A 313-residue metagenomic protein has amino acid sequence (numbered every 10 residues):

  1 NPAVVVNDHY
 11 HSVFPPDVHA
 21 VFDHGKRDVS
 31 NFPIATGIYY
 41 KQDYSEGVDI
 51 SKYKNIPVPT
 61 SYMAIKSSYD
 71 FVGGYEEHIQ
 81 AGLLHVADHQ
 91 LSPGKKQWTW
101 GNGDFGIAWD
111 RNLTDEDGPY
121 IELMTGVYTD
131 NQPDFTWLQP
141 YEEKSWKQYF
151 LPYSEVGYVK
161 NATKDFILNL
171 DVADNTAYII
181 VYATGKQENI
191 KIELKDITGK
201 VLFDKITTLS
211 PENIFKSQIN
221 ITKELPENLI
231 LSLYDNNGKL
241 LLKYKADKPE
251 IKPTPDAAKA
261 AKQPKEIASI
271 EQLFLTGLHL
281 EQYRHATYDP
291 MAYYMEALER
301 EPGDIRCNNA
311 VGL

Functional and structural regions predicted by a protein language model:
P2-E143, L151: A contiguous, surface-exposed recognition patch within enzymatic or periplasmic domains that forms
E142-E155, D235: Short, hydrophobic/aromatic-enriched beta-strand segments in well-ordered soluble domains
Y153-T163: Proline/serine/threonine-rich low-complexity linkers at boundaries of modular beta-sandwich domains
N161-A268: Long, contiguous interaction/recruitment modules in multidomain scaffold/adaptor proteins
E266-R300: Alpha-helical segment of the N-proximal tetratricopeptide repeat
